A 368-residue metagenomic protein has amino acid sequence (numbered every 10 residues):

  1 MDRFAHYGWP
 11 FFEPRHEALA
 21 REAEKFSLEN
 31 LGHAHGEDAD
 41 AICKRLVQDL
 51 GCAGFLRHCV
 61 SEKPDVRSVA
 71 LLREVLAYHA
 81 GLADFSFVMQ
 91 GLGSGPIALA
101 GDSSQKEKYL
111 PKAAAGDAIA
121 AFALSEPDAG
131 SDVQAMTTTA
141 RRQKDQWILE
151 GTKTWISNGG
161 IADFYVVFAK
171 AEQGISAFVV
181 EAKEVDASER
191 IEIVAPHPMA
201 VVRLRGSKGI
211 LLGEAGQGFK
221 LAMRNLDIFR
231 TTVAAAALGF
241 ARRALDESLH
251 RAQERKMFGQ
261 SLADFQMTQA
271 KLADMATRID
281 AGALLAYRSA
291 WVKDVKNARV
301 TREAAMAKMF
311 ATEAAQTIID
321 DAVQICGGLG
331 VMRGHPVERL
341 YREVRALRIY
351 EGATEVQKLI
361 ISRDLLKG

Functional and structural regions predicted by a protein language model:
M1-F87, K108, K112, T317 (+1 more regions): Amphipathic, small/basic residue-rich leader segments at the start of a protein or domain
L31-D38, L249, Q253-Q260, A276-F310 (+1 more regions): C-terminal helix-coil-helix/basic helical segment that borders enzyme active sites and/or dimer interfaces and provides
C52-I119, N158-F164, K293-K296, R342-R345: Internal helix-loop-helix
L71-L72, L92, S104, C326-G368: Glycine-rich phosphate/cofactor-binding loops in nucleotide/flavin-utilizing enzymes
T138-R141: A structural signal for short hydrophobic beta-strand segments in well-ordered beta-sheet cores
E150-V185: A short core secondary-structure module
T154-G160, F229-T232, A346-A353: Glycine-rich phosphate/pyrophosphate-binding beta-alpha loops
V185-D280, L347, V356, R363-L366: Glycine-rich beta->alpha junctions and the first turn(s) of the following alpha-helix
